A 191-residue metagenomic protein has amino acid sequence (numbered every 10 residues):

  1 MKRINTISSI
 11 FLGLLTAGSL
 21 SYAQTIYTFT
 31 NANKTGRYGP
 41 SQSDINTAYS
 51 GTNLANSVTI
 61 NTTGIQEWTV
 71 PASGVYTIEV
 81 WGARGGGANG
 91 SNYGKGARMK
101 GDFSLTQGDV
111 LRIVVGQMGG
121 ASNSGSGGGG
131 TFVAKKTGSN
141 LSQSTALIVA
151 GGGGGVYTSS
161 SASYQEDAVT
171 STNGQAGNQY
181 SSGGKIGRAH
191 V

Functional and structural regions predicted by a protein language model:
M1-F11: Bacterial N-terminal signal peptides that target proteins for export
S9-S19: Bacterial N-terminal signal peptides
L20-D44: Boundary/junction segments of secreted and surface-exposed precursor proteins
T52-T62, G86-G96: Extracellular beta-rich ligand/substrate-recognition surface
A55-V58, Q66-E67, K100-F103: Beta-strand-rich interaction surfaces with strong enrichment in secreted/lumenal proteins
T59-A72, S161-A162, T170-N173: Surface-exposed ligand/attachment interfaces on beta-rich extracellular proteins
T69-T77, T106-V110: Extended extracellular/luminal ectodomain segments enriched in beta-structured repeat modules
Y93-H190: Secretome/extracellular-domain signature
